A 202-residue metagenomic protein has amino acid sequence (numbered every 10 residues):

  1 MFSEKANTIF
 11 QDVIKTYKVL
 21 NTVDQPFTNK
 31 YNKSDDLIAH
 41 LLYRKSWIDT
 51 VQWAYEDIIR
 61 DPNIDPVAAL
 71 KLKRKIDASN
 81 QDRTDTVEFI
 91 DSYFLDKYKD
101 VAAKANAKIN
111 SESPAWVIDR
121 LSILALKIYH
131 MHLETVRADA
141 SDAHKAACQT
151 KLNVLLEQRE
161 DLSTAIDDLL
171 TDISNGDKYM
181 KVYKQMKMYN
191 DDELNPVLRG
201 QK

Functional and structural regions predicted by a protein language model:
M1-K202: Anionic, Ser/Thr-rich low-complexity intrinsically disordered regions
